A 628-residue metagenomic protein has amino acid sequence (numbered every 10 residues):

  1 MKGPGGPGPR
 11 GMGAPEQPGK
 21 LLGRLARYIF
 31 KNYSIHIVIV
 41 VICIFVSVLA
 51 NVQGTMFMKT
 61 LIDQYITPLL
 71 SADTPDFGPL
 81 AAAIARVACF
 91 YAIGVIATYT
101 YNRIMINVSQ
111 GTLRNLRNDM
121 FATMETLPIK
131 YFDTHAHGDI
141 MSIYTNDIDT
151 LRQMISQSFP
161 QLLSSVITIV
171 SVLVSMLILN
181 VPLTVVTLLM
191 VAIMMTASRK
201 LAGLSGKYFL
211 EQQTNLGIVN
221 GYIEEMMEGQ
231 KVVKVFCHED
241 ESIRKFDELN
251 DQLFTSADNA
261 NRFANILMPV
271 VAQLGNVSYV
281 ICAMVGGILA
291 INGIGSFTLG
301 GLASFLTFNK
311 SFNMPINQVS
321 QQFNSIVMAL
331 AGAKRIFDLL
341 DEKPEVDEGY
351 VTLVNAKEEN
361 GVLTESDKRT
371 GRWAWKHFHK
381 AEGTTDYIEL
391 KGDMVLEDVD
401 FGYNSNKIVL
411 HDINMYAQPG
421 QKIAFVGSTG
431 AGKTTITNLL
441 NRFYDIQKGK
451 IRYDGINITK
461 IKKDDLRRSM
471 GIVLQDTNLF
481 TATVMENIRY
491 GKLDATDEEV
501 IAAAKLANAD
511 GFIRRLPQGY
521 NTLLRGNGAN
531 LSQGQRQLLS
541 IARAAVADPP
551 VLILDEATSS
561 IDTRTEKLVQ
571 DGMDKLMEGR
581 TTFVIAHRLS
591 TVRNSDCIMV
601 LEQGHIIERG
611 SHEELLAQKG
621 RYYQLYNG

Functional and structural regions predicted by a protein language model:
M1-N51, I66-V87, Y101-M105, S109 (+6 more regions): Membrane-integrated ABC transporters
G11-G19, A50-I66, F90-H137, M141 (+12 more regions): Juxtamembrane helix-loop junctions of ABC transporter transmembrane domains
G23, I42, A97, Y101 (+6 more regions): Hydrophobic alpha-helical transmembrane segments of ABC transporter permease domains
K31-S34, I129-K130, I148-I155, F159 (+6 more regions): An intracellular "coupling" helix at the cytosolic face of ABC transporter transmembrane type-1 domains
N32, H36-L49, F90, Q157-E211 (+1 more regions): Transmembrane helices of ABC transporter permease
I62, M120, M124, V233 (+2 more regions): Helix-loop junctions and hydrophobic alpha-helical segments within the transmembrane domains of large membrane
P68, S175-L189, N259, F263-K334 (+3 more regions): Helix-loop-helix
D73, A356-G628: ABC-type nucleotide-binding domain
